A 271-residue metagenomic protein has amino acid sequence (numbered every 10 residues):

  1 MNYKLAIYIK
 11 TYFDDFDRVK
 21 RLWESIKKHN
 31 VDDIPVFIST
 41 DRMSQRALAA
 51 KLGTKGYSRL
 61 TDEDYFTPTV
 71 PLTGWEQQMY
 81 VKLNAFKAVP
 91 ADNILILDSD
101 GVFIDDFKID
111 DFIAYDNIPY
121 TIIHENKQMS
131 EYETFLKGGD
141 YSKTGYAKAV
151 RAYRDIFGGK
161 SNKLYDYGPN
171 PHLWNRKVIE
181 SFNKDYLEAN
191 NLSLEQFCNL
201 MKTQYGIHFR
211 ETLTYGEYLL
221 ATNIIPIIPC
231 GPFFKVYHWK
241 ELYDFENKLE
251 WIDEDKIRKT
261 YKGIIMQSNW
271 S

Functional and structural regions predicted by a protein language model:
M1-E24: N-proximal low-complexity "stem/linker" segments adjacent to membrane-targeting elements
Y12-D15, R42-Q45, Y65-T67, D100-I104 (+5 more regions): Short, solvent-exposed loop/turn segments at secondary-structure junctions
E24-I34: Short, acidic, metal-binding catalytic loop of nucleotide-sugar glycosyltransferases
D33-M43: Short beta-strand/loop segment that forms part of the nucleotide-sugar
D41-A88: Active-site-proximal specificity loops/subdomain of glycosyltransferases
V81-E125: GT-A fold catalytic core of metal-dependent nucleotide-sugar glycosyltransferases, centered on the diacidic
F107-K202: Conserved catalytic core of nucleotide-sugar-dependent glycosyltransferases
Y186-S271: A glycosyltransferase accessory/donor-loop signature
